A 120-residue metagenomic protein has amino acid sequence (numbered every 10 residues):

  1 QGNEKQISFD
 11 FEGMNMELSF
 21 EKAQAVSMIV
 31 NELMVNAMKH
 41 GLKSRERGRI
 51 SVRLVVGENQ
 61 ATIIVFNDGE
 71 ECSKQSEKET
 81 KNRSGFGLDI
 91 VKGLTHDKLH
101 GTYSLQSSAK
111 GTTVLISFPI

Functional and structural regions predicted by a protein language model:
G2-M34, M38-R49: Conserved short strand/loop->alpha-helix "switch" segment adjacent to the catalytic nucleotide/phosphoryl-transfer site
D10-E12, R53-V55, F66, Q106: Solvent-exposed beta-strand sheet faces enriched in polar/charged residues
R47-N59: Short beta-strand/loop element within the Bergerat-fold HATPase_c
Q60-D89: Glycine-rich/acidic phosphate-handling loop/turn and adjacent ATP-lid/helix of nucleotide-binding kinase/ATPase domains
E71, S108-L115: Glycine-rich nucleotide-binding loop
I90-H100: Conserved glycine-/histidine-rich ATP-lid loop and adjacent helix of the Bergerat-fold HATPase_c
L99-S108: Glycine-rich ATP-binding loops of the HATPase_c
I116-I120: C-terminal beta-strand of the catalytic ATP-binding
